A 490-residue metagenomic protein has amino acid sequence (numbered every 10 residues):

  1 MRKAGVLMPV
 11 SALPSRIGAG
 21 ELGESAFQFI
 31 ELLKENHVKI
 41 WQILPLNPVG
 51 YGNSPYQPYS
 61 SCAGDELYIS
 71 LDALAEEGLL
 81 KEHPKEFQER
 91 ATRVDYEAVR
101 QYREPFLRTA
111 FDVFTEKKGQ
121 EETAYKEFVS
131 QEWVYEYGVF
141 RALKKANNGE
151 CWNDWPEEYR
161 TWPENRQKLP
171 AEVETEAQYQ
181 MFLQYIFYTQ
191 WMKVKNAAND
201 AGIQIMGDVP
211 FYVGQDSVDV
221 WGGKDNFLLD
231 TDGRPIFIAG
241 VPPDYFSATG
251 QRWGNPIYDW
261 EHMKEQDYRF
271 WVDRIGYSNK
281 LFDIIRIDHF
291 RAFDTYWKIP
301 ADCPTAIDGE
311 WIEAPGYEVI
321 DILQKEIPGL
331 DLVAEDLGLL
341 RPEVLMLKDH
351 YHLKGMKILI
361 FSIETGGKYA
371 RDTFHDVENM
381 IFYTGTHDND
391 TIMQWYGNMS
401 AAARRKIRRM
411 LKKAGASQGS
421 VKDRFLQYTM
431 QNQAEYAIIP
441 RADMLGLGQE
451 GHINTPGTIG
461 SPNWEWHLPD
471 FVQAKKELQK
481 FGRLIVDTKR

Functional and structural regions predicted by a protein language model:
M1-S11, F27: N-terminal regions that are enriched for targeting/export leaders and immediately downstream pro/stem segments
V6-M8, E21, I43: Active-site-adjacent substrate/metal-binding segments within catalytic domains of carbohydrate-active enzymes
P9, S15, N53-Y188, V213-I438 (+2 more regions): Alpha-amylase-like alpha-glycosidases and glucanotransferases acting on alpha-linked glucans and related
E24-V49, K280-F282: Catalytic domains of carbohydrate-active enzymes, especially glycoside hydrolases
K34, W191-A201, Q324, K348-D349: Surface-exposed amphipathic alpha-helices with a cationic face
L44, Q204-M206, P210, I284 (+1 more regions): Outer-envelope exported proteins of Gram-negative bacteria
Q180, Q184-V213: Conserved, well-ordered alpha-helix/loop/beta-strand core segments that scaffold catalytic motifs
G446-R490: Structured C-terminal cap/extension of enzyme domains
